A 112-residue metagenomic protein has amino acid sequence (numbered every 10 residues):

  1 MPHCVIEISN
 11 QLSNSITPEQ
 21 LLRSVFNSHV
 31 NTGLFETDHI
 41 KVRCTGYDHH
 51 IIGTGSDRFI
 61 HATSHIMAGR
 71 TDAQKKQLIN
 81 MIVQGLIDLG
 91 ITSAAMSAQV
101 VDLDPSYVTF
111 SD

Functional and structural regions predicted by a protein language model:
P2-D112: A domain-level signal for the structural core that forms small-molecule/cofactor-binding pockets and catalytic centers
